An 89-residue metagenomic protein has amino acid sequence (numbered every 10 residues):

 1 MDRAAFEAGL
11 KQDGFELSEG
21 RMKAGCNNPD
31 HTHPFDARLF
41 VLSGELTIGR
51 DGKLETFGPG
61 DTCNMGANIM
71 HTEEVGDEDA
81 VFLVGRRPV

Functional and structural regions predicted by a protein language model:
M1, E7-K11: Transition segment at domain starts
R3, E16-H33, A67-N68: Conserved short histidine dyad/triad with adjacent acidic residue
G9, N27-H33, R50, E74-V75: Short histidine-centered beta-strand/loop micro-motifs that create catalytic or ligand/metal-coordination sites
T32-I48: Short, conserved beta-strand element in jelly-roll/cupin
D51-A67: Short acidic-glycine-tyrosine-enriched beta hairpin
A67-V89: Ligand-binding loop in jelly-roll beta-barrel domains
